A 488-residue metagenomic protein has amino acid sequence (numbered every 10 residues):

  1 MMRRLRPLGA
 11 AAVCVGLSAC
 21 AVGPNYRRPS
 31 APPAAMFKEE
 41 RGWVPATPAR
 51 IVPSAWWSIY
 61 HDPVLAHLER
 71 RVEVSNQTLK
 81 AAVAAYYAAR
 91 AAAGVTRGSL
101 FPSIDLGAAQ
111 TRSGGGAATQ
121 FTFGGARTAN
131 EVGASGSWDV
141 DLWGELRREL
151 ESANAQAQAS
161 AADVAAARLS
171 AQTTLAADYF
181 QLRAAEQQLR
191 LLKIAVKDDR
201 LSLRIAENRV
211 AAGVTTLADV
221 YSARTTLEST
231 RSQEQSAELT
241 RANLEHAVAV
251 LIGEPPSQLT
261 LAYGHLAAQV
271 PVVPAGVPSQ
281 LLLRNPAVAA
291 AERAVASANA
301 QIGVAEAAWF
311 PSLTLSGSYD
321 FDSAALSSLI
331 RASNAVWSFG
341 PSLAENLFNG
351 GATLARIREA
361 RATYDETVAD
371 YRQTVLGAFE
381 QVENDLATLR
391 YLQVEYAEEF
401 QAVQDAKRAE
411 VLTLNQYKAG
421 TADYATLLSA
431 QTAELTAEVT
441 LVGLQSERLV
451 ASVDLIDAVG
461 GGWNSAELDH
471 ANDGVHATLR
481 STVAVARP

Functional and structural regions predicted by a protein language model:
M2-V74, N130, N154, E238-L283 (+2 more regions): Terminal intrinsically disordered/low-complexity segments used for targeting and assembly
A21-A176, L313-G317, V336-S338, L347-I357 (+1 more regions): Short flexible linkers and secondary-structure junctions
E69, E131-S135, Y179, R224 (+3 more regions): Membrane-embedded beta-strand positions in outer-membrane beta-barrel channels/transporters
K80-A81, R97-G98, V140-R168, I194 (+8 more regions): Sec/SRP-type N-terminal targeting helices
F121-F123, S327-I330: Outer-membrane beta-barrel domain signature
L146, A162-V277, T388, L392 (+5 more regions): Periplasmic alpha-helical coiled-coil/stalk elements that build and connect Gram-negative outer-membrane
L315, L343, A360, T367 (+10 more regions): Hydrophobic, well-ordered secondary-structure elements that form the walls of internal hydrophobic environments
